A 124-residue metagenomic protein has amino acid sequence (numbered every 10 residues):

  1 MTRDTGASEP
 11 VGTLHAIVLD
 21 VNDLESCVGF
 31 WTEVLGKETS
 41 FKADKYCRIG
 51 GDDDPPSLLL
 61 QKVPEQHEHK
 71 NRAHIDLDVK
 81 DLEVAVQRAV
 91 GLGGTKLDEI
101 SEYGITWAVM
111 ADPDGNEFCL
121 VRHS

Functional and structural regions predicted by a protein language model:
M1-G29, P55, A73-I75, V121-S124: N-terminal beta-strand motif that seeds the catalytic metal site of vicinal oxygen chelate
T13, H69-N71, E102: Residue-level preference for beta-strand/loop junctions
D23-L24, I75-D114: Vicinal oxygen chelate
V34-T39, L92-K96: Conserved acetyl-CoA-binding loop of GNAT-fold acetyltransferases
K37-N71, P113, E117-H123: Conserved short beta-strand elements that form part of the metal-binding/catalytic scaffold of enzyme active sites
